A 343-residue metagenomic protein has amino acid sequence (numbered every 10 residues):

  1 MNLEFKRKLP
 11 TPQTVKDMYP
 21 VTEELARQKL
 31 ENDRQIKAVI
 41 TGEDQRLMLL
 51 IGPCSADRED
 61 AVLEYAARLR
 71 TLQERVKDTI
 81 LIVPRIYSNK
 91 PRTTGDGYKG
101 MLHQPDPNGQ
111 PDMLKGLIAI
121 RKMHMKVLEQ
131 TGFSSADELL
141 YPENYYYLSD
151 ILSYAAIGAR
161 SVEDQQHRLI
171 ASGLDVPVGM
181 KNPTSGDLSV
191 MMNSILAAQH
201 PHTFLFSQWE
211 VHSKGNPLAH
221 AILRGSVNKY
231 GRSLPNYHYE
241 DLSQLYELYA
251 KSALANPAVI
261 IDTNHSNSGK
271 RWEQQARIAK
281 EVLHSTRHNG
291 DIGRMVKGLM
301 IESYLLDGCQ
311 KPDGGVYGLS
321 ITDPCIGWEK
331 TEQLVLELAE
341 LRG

Functional and structural regions predicted by a protein language model:
M1-T41: N- or domain-start disorder-to-order transition segments that initiate the globular core
R7, A66, T79-Q244, H265-E281 (+3 more regions): Active-site-facing alpha/beta catalytic cores
K37-Q45, K251-N256: Glycine-rich phosphate/diphosphate-binding loops that line cofactor/substrate pockets in enzymes
M48-A61, D323: Conserved phosphate/anionic-ligand binding catalytic regions in large, soluble enzymes, centered on
G52, I261, G327: Conserved, mostly hydrophobic/aromatic
L245-A250: Redox- and metal-dependent alpha/beta enzyme cores, enriched for Fe-S-associated oxidoreductases and cofactor-handling
Y304-R342: Internal helix-turn-beta structural module
